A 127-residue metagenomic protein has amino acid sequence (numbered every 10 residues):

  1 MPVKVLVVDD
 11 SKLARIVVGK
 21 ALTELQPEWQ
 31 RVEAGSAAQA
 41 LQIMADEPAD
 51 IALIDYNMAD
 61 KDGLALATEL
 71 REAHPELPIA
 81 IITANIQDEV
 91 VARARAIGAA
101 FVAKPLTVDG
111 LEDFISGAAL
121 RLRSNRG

Functional and structural regions predicted by a protein language model:
K12-V32: Two-component/phosphorelay signaling modules centered on CheY-like receiver
E33-I51: Acidic, metal-coordinating helix/loop segments flanking the phosphotransfer/catalytic sites of two-component signaling
S36, D62-A65: Acidic catalytic/metal-coordinating carboxylates
Q42, L64-E76: Short amphipathic alpha-helix used as the core "switch/output" element in two-component signaling
D55, T83: Active-site residues of response regulator receiver
A59: The feature encodes the CheY-like receiver
A65, I86-V102, D113: Alpha4 helix (beta4-alpha4-beta5 surface) of REC/receiver domains from two-component response regulators
T107: Receiver (REC) domain switch/active-site region of two-component response regulators
